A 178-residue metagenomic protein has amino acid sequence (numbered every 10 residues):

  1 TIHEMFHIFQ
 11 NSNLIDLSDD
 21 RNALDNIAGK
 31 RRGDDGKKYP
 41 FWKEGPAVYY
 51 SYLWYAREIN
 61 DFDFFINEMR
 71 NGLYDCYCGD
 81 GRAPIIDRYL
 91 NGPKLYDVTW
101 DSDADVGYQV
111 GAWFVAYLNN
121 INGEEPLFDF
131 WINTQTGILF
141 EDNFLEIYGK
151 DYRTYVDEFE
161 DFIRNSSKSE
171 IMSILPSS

Functional and structural regions predicted by a protein language model:
T1-I15, E44-V48, Y52, G123: Active-site recognition of the HExxH zinc-binding catalytic motif
S18-A112, I121, W131-S177: Acidic/His/Gly-enriched intrinsically disordered linker/tail segments that often contain short helix/coil "MoRF-like"
L118: Short donor-sugar binding/catalytic loops of nucleotide-sugar-dependent glycosyltransferases, especially enzymes
E124-F128: Short, charged, surface-exposed loops that flank catalytic or proteolytic processing sites
